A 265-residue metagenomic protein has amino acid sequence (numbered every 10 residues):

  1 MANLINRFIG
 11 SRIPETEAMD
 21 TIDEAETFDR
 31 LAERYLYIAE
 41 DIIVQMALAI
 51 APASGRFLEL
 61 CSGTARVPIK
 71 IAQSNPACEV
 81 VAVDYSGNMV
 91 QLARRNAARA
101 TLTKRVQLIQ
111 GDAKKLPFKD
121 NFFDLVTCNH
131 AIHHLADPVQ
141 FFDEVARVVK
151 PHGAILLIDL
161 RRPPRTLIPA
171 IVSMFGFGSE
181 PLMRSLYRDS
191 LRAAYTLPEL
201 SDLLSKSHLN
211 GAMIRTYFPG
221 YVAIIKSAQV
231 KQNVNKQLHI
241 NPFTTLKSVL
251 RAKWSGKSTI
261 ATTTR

Functional and structural regions predicted by a protein language model:
M1-P52: Conserved class I S-adenosyl-L-methionine
L58-L60, T64-K115: Class I SAM-dependent methyltransferase SAM/SAH-binding core
K114-L125: A short acidic, Gly/Pro-enriched loop at the edge of an enzyme's catalytic core that lines a small-molecule cofactor
L125-A136: A short SAM/SAH-binding and catalytic strip from SAM-dependent methyltransferases
V139-P151: A short glycine-rich, Lys/Arg-flanked "PGG" loop and its adjoining helix->strand segment in the class I
G153-D159: Conserved beta-strand signature within the Rossmann-like core of class I S-adenosyl-L-methionine
L160-L209, M213-A223: C-terminal alpha-helical "lid/dimerization" subdomain adjacent to the S-adenosyl-L-methionine
L197-R265: Conserved Class I S-adenosyl-L-methionine
